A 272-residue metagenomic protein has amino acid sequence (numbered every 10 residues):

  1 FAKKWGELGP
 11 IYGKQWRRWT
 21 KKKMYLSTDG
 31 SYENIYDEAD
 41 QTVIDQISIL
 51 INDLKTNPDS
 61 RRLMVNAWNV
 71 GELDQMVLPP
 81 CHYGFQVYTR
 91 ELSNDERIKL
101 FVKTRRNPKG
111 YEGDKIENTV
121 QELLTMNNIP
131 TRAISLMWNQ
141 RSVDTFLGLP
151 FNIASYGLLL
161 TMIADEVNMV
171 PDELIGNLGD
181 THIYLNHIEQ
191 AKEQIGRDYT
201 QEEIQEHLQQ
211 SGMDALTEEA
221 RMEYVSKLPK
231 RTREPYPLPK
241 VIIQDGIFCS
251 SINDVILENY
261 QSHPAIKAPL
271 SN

Functional and structural regions predicted by a protein language model:
F1-N272: Terminal, non-catalytic protein-protein interaction segments that mediate quaternary/complex assembly
